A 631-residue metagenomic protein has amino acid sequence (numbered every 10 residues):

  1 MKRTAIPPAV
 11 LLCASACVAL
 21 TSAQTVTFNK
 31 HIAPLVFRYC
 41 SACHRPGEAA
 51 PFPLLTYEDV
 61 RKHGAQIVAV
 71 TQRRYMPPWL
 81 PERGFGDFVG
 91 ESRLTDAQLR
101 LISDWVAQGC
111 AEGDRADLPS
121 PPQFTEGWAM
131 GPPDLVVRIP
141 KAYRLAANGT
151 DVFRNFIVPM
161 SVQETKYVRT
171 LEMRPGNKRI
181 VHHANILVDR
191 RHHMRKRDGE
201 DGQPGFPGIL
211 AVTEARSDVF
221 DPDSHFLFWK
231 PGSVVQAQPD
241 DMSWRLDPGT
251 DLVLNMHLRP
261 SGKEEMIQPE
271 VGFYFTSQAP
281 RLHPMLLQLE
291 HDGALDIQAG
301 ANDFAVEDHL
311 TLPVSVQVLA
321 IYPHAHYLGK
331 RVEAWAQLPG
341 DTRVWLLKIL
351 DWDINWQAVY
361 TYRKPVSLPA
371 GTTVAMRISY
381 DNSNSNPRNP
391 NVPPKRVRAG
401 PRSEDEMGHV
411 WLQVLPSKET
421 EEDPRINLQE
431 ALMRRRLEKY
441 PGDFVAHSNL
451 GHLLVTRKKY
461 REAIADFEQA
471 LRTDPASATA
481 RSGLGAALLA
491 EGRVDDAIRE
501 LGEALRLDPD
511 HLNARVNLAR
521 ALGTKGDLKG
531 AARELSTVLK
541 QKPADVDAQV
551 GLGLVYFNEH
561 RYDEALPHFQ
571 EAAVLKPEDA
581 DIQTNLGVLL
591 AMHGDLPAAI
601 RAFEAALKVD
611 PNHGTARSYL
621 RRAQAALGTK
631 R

Functional and structural regions predicted by a protein language model:
L20-K166, R174, G249-N255, P260-G262: Aromatic- and Gly/Pro-enriched helix-to-coil junctions and flexible linker segments
M130-L415: His-enriched metal-coordination microenvironments in redox/metal-binding proteins
R425-L432, R457-Q469, T479, A490-E503 (+7 more regions): Structural signature of tandem alpha-helical TPR/SEL1-like repeats, specifically the intra-repeat loop/turn
G614-K630: TPR/TPR-like alpha-solenoid helical repeat scaffolds
